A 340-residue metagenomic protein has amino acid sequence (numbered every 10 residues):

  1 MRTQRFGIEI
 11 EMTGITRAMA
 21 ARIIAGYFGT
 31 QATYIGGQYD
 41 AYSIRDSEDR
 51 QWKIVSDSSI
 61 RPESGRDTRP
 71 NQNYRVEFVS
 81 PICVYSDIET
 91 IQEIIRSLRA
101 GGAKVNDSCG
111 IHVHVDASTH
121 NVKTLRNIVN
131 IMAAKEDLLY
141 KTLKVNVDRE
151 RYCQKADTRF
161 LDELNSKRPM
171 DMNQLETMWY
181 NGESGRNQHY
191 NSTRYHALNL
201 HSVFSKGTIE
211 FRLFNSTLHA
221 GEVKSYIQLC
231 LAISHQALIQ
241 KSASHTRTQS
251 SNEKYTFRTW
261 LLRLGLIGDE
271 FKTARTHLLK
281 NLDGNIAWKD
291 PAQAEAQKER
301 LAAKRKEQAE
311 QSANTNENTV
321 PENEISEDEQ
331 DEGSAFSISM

Functional and structural regions predicted by a protein language model:
M1-K104, S118-M340: C-terminal accessory/tail domains of diverse enzymes
D107-I111, V115: Short, conserved phosphate-binding/catalytic loop or strand-edge motifs used in phosphoryl-/nucleotidyl-transfer
